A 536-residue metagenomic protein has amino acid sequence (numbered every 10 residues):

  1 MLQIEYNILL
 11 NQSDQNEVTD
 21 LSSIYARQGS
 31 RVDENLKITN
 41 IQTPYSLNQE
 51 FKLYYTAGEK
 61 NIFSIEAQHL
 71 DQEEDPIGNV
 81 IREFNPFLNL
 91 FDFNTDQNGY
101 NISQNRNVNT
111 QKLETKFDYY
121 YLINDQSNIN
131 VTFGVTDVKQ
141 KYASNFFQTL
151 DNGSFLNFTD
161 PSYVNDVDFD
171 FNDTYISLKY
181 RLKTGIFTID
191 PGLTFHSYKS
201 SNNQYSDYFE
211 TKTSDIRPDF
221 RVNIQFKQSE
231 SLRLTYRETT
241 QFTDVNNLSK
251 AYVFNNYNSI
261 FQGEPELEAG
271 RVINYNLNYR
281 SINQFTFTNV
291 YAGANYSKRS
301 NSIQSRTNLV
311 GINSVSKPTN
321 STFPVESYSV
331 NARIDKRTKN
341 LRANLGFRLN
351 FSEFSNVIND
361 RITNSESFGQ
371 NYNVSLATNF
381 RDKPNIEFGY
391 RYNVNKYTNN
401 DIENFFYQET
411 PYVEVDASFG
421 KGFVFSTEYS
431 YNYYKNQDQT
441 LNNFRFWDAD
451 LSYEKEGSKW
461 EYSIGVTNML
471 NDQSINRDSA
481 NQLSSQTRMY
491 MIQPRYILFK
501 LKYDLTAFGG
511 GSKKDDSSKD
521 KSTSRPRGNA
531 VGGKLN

Functional and structural regions predicted by a protein language model:
M1-N536: Primarily recognizes Gram-negative and organellar outer-membrane beta-barrels
